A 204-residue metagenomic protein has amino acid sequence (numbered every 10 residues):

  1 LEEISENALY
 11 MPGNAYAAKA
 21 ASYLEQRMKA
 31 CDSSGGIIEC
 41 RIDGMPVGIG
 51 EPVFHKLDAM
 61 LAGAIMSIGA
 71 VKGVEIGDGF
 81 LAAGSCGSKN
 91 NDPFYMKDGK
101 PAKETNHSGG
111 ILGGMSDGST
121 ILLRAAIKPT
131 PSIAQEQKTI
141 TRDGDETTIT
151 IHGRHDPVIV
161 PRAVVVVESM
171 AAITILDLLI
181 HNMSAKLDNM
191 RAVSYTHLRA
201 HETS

Functional and structural regions predicted by a protein language model:
L1, D58, G113, I173-L176 (+2 more regions): N-terminal, helix-rich and Lys/Arg-enriched segments in bacterial and organellar proteins
L1-G50: Glycine-rich, mobile lid/loop segments that gate access to catalytic sites or pores
S22-E25, K29, M45, A62 (+6 more regions): Generic secondary-structure signature for well-ordered alpha-helical cores
C31-E146: Glycine-rich anion/phosphate-binding loop at the beta-strand->alpha-helix junction
P52-K56, G118, P161-M170, S204: Short, conserved micro-motifs enriched in small and acidic residues
L112, V167, A200: Single, functionally critical "micro-switch" positions that shape active/binding sites and transmembrane helices
S132-S194: Internal helix-turn-beta structural module
T196-T203: Conserved small/polar residues in nucleotide/adenosyl-binding loops
